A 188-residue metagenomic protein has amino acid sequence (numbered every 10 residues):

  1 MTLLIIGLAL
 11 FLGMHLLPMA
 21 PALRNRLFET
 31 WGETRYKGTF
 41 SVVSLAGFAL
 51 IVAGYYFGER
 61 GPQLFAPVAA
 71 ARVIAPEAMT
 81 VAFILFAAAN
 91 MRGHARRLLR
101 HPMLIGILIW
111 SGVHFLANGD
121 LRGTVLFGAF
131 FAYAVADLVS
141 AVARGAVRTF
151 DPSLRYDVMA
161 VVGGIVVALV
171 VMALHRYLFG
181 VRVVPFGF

Functional and structural regions predicted by a protein language model:
M1-R100, I105-F188: Membrane-anchoring alpha-helices and their flanking helix-loop junctions
